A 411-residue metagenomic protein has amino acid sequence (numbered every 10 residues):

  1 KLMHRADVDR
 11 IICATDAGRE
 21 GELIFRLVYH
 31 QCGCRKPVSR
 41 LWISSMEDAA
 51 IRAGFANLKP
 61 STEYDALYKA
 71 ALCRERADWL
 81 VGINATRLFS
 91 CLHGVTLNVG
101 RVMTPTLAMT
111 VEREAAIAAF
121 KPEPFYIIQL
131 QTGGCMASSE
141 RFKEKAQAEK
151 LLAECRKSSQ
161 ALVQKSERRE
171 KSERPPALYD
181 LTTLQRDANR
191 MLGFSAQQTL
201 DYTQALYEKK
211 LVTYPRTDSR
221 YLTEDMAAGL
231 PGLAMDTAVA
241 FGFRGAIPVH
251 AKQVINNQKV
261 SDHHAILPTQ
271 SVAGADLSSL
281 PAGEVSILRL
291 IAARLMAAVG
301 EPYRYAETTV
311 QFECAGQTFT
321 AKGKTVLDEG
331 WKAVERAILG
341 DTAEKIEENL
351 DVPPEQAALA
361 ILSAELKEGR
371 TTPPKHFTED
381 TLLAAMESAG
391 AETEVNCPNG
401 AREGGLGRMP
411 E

Functional and structural regions predicted by a protein language model:
K1-P410: Toprim catalytic domain recognition across nucleic-acid enzymes
